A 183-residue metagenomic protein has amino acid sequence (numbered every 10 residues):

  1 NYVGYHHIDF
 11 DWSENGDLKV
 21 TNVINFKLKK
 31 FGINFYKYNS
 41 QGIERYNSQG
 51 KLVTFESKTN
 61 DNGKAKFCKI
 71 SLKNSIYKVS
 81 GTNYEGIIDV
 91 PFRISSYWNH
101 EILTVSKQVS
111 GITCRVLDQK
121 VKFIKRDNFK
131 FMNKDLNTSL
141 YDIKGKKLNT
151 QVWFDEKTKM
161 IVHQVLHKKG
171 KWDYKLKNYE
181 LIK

Functional and structural regions predicted by a protein language model:
N1-N74, I94, W98-K183: Acidic, serine/threonine-rich low-complexity disordered tracts
N74-R93: Acidic/charged, solvent-exposed loop-and-adjacent secondary-structure segments enriched in E/D, K/R, S/T, and G/P
